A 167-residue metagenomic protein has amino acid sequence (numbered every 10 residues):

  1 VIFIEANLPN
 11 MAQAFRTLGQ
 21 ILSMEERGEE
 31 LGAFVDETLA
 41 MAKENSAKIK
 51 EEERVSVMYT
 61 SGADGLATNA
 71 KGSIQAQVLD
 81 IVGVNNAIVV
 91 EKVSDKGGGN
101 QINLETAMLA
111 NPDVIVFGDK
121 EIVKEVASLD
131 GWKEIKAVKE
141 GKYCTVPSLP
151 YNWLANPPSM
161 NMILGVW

Functional and structural regions predicted by a protein language model:
V1-A67, P147-W167: Extracytoplasmic substrate-binding proteins
V1-E25, G98-T145: Acidic/His-rich segments in extracytoplasmic proteins that coordinate ligands and/or metal ions
A12, L39, N69-A76, V126-L129: Short, surface-exposed alpha-helical segments at coil->helix boundaries
T17, M41, V78-I81, T106: Amphipathic alpha-helical segments that form well-ordered structural scaffolds and often line/cohere around active
E51-V55, G72, L109-N111: Short gly/pro-enriched beta-turn/loop segments at secondary-structure junctions
D64-N69, V93-G97, E105, P112 (+2 more regions): Short, surface-exposed loop/turn motifs that are enriched in glycine and acidic residues and include a nearby proline
T68-G98: Alpha-helical, coiled-coil/dimerization segments enriched in small aliphatic residues
